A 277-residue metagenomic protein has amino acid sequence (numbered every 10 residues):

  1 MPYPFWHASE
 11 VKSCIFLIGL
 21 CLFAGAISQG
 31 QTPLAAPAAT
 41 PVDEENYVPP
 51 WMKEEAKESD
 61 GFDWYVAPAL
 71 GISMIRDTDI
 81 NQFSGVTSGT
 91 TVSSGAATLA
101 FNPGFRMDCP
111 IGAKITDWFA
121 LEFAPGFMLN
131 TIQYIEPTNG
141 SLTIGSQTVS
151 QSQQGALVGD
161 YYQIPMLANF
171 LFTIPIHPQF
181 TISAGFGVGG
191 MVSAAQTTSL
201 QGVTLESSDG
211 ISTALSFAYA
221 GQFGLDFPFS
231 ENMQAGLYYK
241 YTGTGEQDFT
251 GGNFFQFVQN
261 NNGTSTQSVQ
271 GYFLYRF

Functional and structural regions predicted by a protein language model:
M1-F62: Cleavable N-terminal export/targeting peptides
Y47-K57, F62-T78, F105, C109-Q201 (+2 more regions): Gram-negative (and chloroplast) outer-membrane scaffold detector with strong preference for beta-barrel transmembrane
D60, I72-M107, T204, D209-A214: Surface-exposed strand-loop-strand hairpins of Gram-negative outer-membrane beta-barrel proteins
A69, F217, G224, M233-D248 (+1 more regions): Outer membrane beta-barrel transmembrane domains
I80, Q196-V203, D248-F254: Short acidic, glycine/proline-rich loop/turn micro-motifs
T90-A97, T148-V158, V203-I211, F254-N261: Extracellular loop and loop/strand-boundary signature of outer-membrane beta-barrel proteins
A113, F127, T213-L215, Y239: Conserved short hydrophobic patches within well-ordered secondary structure
T181, A214-A218: ABC ATPase A-loop
